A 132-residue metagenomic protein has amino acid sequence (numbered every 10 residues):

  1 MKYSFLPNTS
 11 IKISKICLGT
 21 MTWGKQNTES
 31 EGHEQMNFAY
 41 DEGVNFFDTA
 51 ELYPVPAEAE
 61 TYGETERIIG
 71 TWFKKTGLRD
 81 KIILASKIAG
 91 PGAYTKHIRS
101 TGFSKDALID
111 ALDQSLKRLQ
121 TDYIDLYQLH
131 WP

Functional and structural regions predicted by a protein language model:
M1-I82: N-terminal binding-site loop/beta-alpha segment at the start of enzyme catalytic domains that lines or forms
L18, T49, S86, L126-L129: Conserved beta-strand positions
T22, A89, W131: Short, glycine/serine-rich, charged loops/turns that create anion-binding and catalytic segments at active sites
A39, K87, R118: Conserved catalytic core of Hanks-type protein kinase domains
Y53-A57, G92-I98: A short acidic, helix-capping loop that chelates divalent metal ions and anchors anionic groups
I68-W72, K87, A107-Q114: Generic beta-strand or strand-like secondary-structure segments
A85-A93: Substrate-binding cleft and catalytic face of glycoside hydrolase catalytic domains, especially the flexible beta-alpha
T95-P132: Glycine/proline-rich, positively charged, aromatic-decorated active-site loop/lid region on the catalytic face
